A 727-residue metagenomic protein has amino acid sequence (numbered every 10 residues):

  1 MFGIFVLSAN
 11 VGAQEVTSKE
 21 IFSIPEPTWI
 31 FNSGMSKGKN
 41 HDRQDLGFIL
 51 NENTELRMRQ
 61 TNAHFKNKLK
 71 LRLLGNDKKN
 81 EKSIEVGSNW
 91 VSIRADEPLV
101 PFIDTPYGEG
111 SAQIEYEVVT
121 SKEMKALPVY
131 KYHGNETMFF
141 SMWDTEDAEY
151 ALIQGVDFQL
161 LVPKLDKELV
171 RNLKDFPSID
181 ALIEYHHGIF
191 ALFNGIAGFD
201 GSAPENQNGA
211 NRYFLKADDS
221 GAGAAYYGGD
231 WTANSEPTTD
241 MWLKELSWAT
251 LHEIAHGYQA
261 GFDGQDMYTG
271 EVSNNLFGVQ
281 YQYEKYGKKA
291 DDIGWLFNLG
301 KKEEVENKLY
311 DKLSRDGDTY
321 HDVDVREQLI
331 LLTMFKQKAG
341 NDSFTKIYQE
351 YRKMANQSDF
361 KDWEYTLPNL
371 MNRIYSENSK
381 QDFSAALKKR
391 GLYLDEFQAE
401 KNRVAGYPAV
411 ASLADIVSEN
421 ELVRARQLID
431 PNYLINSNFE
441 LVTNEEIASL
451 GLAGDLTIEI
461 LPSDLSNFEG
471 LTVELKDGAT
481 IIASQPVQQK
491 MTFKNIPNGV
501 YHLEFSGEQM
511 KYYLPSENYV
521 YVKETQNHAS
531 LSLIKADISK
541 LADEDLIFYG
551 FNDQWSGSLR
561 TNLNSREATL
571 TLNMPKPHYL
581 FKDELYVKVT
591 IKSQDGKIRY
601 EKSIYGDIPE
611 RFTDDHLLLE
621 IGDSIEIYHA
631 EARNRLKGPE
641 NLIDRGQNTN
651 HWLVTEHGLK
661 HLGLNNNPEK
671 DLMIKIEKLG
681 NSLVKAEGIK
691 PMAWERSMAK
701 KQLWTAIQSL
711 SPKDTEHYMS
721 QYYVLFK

Functional and structural regions predicted by a protein language model:
M1-V6: Bacterial N-terminal signal peptides
L7-Q14: Sec-dependent signal peptide cleavage junction
Q14-K131, D455-D644, V654, K660: Beta-strand-enriched, solvent-exposed domains that form extended recognition/catalytic surfaces
Q14-K19, T28, L331, K336-D430: Pan-zinc metallopeptidase signature
P128-Q159, H528-S565, E656-M698: Compositionally biased low-complexity segments at domain edges in trafficked proteins and select soluble regulators
S141, E149-G340, F344-K361, M371: Catalytic cores of extracellular degradative/oxidative enzymes
F439-D455: Beta-strand-rich domain onsets/edges
L503, L679, L683-L725: Amphipathic, non-membrane alpha-helical rod segments
